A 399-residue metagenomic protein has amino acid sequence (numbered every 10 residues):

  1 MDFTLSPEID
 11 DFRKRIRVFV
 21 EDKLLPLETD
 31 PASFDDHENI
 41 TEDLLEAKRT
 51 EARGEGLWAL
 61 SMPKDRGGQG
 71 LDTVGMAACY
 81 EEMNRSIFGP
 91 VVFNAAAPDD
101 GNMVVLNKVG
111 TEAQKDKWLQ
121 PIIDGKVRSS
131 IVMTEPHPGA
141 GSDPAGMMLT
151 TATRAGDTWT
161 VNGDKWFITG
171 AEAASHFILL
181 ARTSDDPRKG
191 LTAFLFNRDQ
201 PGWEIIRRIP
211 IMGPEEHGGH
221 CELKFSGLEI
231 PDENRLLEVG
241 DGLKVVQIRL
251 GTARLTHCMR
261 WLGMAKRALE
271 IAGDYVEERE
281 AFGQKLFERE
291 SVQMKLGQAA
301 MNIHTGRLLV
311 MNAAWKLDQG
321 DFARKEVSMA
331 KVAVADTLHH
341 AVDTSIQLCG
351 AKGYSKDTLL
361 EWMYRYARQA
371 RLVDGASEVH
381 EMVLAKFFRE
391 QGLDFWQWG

Functional and structural regions predicted by a protein language model:
M1-G89, A96-A97, V109-Q114, P121-K126 (+4 more regions): Alpha-helical interface subdomain recognition
L71-D72, S142-G146, G170-A174, R188-G190 (+1 more regions): Short glycine/proline-enriched turns and hinge-like loops at secondary-structure junctions
M103-V109, D116, I131: Flexible, glycine-rich active-site loops centered on histidine and acidic residues that chelate a metal or position
G125-P136: A short, Trp-centered hydrophobic/proline-enriched beta-strand micro-motif
P138-G139, W166-E172, P214, T252-T256 (+1 more regions): Glycine-rich phosphate/pyrophosphate-binding beta-alpha loops
P138-M148, W159, F196: Hydrophobic, small-residue-rich alpha-helical packing segments that form membrane-like cores
M147, P201-E229: Flexible, small-/acidic-enriched active-site or ligand-binding loops
N162-I206: A short core secondary-structure module
